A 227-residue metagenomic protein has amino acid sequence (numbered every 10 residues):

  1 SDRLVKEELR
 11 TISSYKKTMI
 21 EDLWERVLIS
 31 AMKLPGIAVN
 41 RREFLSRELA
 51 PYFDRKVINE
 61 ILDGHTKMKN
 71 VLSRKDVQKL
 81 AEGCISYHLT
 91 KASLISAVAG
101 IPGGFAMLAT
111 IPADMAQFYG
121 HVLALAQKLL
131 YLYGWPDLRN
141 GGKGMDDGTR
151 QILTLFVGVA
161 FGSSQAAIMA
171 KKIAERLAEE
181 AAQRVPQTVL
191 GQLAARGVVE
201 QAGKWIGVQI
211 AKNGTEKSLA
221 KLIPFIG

Functional and structural regions predicted by a protein language model:
S1-V98, G120-G227: Terminal, membrane-proximal amphipathic helices and intrinsically disordered targeting/regulatory segments
I95-A109: Transmembrane alpha-helix interface/packing and boundary motifs in multi-pass membrane proteins, characterized by
F105-P112, A116, A167-I168: Short hydrophobic alpha-helical membrane-entry/anchor segments
